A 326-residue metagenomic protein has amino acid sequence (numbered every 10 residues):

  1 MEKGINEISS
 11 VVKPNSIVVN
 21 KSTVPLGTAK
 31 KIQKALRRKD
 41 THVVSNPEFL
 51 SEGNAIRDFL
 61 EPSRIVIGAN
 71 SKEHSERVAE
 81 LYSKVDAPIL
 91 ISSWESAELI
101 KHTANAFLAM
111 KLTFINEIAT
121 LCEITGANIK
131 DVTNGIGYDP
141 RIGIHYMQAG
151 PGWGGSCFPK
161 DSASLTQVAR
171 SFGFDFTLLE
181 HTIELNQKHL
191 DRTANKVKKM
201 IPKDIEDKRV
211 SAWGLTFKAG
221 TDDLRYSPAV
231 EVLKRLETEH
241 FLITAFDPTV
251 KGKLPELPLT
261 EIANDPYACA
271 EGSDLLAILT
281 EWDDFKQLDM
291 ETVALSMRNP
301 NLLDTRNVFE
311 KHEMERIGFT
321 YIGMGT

Functional and structural regions predicted by a protein language model:
M1-T326: Structural/interface elements that position substrates and couple domains in central-metabolism enzymes
